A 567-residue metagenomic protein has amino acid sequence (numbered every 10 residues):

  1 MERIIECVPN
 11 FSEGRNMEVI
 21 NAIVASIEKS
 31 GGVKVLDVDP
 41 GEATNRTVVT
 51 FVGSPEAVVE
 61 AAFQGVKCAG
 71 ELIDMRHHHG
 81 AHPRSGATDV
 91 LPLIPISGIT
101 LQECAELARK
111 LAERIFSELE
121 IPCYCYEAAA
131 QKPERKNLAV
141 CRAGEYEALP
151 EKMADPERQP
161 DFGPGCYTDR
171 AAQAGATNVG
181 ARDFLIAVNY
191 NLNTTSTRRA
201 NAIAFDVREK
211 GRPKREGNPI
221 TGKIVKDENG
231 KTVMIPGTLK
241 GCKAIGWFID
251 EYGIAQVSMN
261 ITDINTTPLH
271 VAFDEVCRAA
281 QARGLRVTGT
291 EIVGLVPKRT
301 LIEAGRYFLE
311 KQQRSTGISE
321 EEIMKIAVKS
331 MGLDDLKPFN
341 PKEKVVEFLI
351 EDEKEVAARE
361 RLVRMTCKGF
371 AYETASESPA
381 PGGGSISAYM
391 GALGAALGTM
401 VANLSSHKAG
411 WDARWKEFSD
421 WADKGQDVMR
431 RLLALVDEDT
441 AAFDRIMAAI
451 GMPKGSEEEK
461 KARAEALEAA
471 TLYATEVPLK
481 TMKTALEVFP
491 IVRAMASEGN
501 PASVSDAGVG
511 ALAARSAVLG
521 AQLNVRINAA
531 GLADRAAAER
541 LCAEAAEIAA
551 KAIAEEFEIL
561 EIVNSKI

Functional and structural regions predicted by a protein language model:
M1-M365, G369, S376, K454 (+2 more regions): Long, contiguous binding/interaction regions
I5-P9, V363, C367, A375 (+7 more regions): Disorder-to-helix initiation segments
C7-P9, G80, S85-P92, D263 (+2 more regions): Conserved phosphate/anionic-ligand binding catalytic regions in large, soluble enzymes, centered on
G65-C68, F370, A396-M400, L435 (+5 more regions): Amphipathic, well-ordered alpha-helical segments in soluble domains
L111, I121-C125, E134-N137, V488 (+1 more regions): Preference for long, well-ordered alpha-helical segments
F184-I186, D439-L512, S516, N528: Amphipathic alpha-helical interface segments
Y389-L393, W421, V428-L435, A474-T484 (+4 more regions): Amphipathic alpha-helix face/heptad-repeat signature
H407-P453, I548-F557: A structural-propensity feature for long, helix-poor, extended segments
